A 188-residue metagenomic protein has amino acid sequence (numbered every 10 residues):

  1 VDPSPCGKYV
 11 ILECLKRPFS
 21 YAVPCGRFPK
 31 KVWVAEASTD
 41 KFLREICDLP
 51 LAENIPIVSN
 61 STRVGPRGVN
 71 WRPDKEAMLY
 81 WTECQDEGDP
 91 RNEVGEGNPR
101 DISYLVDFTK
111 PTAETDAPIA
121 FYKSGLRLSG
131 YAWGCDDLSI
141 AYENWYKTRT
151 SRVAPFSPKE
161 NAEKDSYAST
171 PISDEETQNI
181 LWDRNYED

Functional and structural regions predicted by a protein language model:
V1-D188: Beta-propeller folds
